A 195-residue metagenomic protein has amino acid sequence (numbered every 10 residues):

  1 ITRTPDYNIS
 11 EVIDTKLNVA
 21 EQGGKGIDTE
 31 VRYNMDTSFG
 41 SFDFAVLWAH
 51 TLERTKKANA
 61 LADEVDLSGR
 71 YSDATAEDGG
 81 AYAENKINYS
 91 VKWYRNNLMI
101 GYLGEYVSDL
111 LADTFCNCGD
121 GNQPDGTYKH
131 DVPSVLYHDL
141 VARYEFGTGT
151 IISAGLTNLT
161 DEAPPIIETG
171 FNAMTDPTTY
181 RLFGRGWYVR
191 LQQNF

Functional and structural regions predicted by a protein language model:
I1-T114: Gram-negative outer-membrane beta-barrel transporters
D14, T127, T160: Residue-level signal for pocket-adjacent positions within structured domains
Q22, Y94, V135, E145-G147 (+1 more regions): A short, compositionally biased micro-patch
K25-T29, N85-Y89, L136-A142, R185-V189: Hydrophobic, lipid-facing positions within transmembrane beta-strands of outer-membrane proteins
L52-E53, G104-C118, R143-F195: C-terminal beta-signal and adjacent terminal beta-strands/loops of Gram-negative outer-membrane beta-barrel proteins
T75-E77, Y128, M174-T178: Peri-catalytic substrate-binding/gating loops that frame the active-site cleft of hydrolases
G104, D113-V135: Generic long, charged, amphipathic alpha-helical segments
